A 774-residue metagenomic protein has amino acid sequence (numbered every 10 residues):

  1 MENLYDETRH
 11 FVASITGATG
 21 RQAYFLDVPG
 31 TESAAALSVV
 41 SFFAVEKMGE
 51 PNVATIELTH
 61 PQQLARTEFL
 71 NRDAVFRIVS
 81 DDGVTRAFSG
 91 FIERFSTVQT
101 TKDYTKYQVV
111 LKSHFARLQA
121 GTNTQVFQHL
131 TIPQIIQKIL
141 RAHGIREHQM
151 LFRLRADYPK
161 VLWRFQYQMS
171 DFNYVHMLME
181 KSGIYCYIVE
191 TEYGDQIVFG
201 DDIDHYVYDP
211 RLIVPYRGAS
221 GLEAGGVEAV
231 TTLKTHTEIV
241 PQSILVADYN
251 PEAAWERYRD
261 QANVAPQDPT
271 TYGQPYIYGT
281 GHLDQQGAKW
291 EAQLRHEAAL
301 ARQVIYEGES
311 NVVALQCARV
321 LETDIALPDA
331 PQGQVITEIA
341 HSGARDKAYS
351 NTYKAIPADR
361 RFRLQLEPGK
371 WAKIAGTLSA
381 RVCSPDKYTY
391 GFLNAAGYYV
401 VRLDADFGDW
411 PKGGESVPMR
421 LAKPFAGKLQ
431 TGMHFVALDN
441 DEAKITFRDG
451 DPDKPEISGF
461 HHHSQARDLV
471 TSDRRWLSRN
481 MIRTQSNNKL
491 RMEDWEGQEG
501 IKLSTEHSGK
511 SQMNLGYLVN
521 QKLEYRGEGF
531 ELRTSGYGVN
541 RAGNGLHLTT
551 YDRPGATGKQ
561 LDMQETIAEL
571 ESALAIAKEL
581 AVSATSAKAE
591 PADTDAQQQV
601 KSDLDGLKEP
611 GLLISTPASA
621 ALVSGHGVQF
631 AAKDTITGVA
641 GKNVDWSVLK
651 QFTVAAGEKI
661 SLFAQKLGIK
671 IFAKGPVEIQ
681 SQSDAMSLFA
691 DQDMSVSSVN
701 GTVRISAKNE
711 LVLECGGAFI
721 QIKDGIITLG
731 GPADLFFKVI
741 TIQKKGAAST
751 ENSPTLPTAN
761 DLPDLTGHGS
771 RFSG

Functional and structural regions predicted by a protein language model:
M1-G774: Amphipathic alpha-helical and helix-coil boundary elements used as assembly and membrane-proximal scaffolds
